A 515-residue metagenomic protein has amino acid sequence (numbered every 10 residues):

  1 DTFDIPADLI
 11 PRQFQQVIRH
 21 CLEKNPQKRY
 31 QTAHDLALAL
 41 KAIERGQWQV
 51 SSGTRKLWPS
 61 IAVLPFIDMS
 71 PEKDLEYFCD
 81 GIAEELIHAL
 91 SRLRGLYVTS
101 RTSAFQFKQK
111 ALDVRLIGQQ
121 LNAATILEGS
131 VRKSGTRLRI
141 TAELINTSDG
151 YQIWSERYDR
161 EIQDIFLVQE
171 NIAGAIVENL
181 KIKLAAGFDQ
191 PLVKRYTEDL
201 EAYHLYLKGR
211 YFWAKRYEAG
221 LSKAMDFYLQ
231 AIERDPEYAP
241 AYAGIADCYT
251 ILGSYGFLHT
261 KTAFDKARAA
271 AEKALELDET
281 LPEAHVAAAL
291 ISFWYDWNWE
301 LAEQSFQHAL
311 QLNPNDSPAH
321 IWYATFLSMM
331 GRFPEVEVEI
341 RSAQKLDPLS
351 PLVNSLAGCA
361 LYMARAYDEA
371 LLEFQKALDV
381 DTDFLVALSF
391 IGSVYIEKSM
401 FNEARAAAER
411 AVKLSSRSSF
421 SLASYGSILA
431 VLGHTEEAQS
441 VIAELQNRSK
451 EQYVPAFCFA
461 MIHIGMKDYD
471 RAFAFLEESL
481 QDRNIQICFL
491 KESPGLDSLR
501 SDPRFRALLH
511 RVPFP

Functional and structural regions predicted by a protein language model:
D1-W48: C-terminal lobe helix-coil module of Hanks-type protein kinase domains
T2, V50-S421, L429, E437-S449 (+1 more regions): Acidic, proline/glycine-rich low-complexity intrinsically disordered segments
Q13, D35, E335, R471 (+2 more regions): Residue-level recognition of oxygen-bearing side chains
R19, E23-P26, R45, K181 (+3 more regions): Residues at helix-coil transition
I153, Y211, G495-P515: K/E-rich alpha-helical interaction surfaces of small helical-bundle regulatory domains
S419-S424, Y453-I464, C488: Amphipathic alpha-helical protein-interaction segments enriched in hydrophobic
G426-G433, I487-P503: TPR/TPR-like alpha-solenoid helical repeat scaffolds
E477-N484, P513: TPR/TPR-like (Sel1-like) alpha-helical repeat modules
